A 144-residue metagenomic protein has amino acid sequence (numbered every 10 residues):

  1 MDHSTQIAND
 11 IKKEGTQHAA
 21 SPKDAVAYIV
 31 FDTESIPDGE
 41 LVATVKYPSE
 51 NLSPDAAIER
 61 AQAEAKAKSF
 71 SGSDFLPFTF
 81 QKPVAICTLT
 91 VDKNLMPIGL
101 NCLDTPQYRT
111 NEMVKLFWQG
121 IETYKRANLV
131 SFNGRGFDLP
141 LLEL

Functional and structural regions predicted by a protein language model:
M1-Q81: Entry/capping segment at the start of metal-dependent catalytic domains with acidic active-site entry clusters
D10, H18, T88-L144: Conserved DEDDh/DEDDy metal-dependent 3′-5′ exonuclease domain
V26, K82-V84, K125-A127: Short glycine-/polar-rich loops that comprise or flank the Walker A/P-loop and associated switch/sensor motifs
F75-N94: Short, compositionally biased "basic patch" segments
